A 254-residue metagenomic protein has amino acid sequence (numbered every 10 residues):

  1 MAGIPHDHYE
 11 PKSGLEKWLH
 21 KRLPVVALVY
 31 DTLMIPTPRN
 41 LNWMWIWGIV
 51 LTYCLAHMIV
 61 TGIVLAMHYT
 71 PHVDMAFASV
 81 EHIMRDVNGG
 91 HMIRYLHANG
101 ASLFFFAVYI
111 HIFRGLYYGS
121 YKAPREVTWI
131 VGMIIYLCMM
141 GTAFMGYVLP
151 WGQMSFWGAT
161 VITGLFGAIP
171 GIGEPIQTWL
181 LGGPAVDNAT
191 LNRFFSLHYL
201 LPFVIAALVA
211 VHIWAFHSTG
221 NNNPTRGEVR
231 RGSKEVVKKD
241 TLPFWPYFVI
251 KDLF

Functional and structural regions predicted by a protein language model:
M1-F254: Membrane-embedded alpha-helical bundles that constitute the cytochrome b-like, heme-associated redox core of multi-pass
